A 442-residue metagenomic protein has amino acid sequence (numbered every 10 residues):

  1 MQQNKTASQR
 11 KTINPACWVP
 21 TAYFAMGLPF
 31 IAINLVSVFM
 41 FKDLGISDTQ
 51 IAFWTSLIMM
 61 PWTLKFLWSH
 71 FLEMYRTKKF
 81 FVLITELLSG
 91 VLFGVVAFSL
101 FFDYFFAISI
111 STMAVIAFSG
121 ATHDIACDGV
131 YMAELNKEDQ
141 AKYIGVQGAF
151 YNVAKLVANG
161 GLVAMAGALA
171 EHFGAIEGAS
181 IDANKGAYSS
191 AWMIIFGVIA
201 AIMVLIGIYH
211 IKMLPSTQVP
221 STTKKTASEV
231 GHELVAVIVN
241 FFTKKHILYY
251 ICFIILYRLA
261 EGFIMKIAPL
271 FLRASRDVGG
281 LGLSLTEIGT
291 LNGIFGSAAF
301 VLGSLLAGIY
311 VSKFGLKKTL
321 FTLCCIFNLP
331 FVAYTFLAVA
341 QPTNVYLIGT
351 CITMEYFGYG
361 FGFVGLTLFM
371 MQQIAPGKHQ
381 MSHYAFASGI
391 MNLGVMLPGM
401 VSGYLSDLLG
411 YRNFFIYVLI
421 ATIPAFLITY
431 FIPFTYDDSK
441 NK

Functional and structural regions predicted by a protein language model:
Q2-I13, S216-Y250: Juxtamembrane intracellular "pre-TM" segments in multi-pass secondary transporters
K5-W62, Y249-F253, Y257-D277: Helix-loop boundary and gating motifs at the non-cytosolic
L64-T77, L302-T319, S406-D407: Helix-to-loop junctions at the C-terminal end of transmembrane segments in multipass secondary transporters
L83, L87-Y104, C325-T343: C-terminal ends and interior cores of transmembrane alpha-helices in multi-pass membrane transporters/permeases
A121-L135, F361-P376: Intracellular juxtamembrane helix-capping segments at the cytosolic ends of symmetry-related transmembrane helices
I144-G167, S388-G399: Glycine-rich segments within core transmembrane alpha-helices of 12-TM secondary carriers
A200-P220, I428-P433: C-terminal membrane-cytosol helix-exit motif in multi-pass small-molecule transporters
K317-L366: C-terminal transmembrane helical hairpin of 12-TM major facilitator-type secondary transporters
